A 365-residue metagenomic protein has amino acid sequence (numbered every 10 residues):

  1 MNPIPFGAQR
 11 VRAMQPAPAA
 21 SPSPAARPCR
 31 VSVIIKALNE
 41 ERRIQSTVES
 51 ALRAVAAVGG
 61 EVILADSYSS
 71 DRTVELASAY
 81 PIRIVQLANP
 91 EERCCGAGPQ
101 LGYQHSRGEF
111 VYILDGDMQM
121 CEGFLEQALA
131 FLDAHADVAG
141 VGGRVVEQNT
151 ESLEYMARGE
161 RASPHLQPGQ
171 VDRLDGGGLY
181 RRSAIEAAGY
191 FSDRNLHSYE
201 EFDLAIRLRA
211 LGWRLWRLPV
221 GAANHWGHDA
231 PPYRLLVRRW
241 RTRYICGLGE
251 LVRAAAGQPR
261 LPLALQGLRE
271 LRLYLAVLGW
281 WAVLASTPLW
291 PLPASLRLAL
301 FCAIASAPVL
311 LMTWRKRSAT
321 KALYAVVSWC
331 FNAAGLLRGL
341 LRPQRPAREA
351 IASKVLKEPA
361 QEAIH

Functional and structural regions predicted by a protein language model:
E49-G59: Short, acidic, metal-binding catalytic loop of nucleotide-sugar glycosyltransferases
D66-V74, M118: A conserved acidic beta->alpha catalytic loop
A88-S106: Glycine-rich, basic loop-to-helix element that forms the pyrophosphate-binding segment of sugar-nucleotide handling
V111: Short aromatic/hydrophobic "clamp" motif used to bind/position activated sugar donors
G123-Y155: Conserved donor NDP-sugar-binding/catalytic core segment of glycosyltransferases
E147, A162-Y180, H197: A recurrent flexible, glycine/aromatic-enriched loop bordering the glycosyltransferase active site that acts as
N195, F202-P262: Catalytic donor/gating beta->alpha subdomain of glycosyltransferases that bind UDP-sugars
L275-R345: Membrane-embedded multi-pass helical conduit in multi-pass membrane proteins, especially envelope-biosynthetic
